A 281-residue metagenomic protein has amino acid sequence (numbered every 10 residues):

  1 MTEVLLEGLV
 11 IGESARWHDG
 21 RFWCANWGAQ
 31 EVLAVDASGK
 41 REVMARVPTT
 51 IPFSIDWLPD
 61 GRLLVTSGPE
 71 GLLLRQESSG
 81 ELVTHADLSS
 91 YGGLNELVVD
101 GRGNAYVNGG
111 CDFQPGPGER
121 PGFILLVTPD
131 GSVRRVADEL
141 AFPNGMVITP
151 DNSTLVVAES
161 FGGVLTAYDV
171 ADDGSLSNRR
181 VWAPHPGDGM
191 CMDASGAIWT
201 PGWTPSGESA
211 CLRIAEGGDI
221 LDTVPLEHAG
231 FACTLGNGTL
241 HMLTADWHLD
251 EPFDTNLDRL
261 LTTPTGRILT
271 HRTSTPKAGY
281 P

Functional and structural regions predicted by a protein language model:
M1, G39-V43, S79-T84, V127-R134 (+3 more regions): Beta-strand initiation motifs
L6-D19, V47-S67, S89-D112, P121-F123 (+3 more regions): Beta-rich, blade/repeat-based domains predominating in secreted/periplasmic proteins but also intracellular
W23-R46: Beta-propeller domains
W27-G28, G68-P69, D112-G122, S160-G163 (+2 more regions): Short, solvent-exposed loop/turn segments at conserved positions within beta-propeller repeat blades
E31-L33, G71-L74, G122-L125, V164-T166 (+2 more regions): A short loop-to-beta-strand structural motif that recurs across blades of beta-propeller domains
V35-D36, R75-S78, T128, D169 (+2 more regions): Structural recognition of the beta-propeller blade-terminating site
Y168, L176, V181-E216: Loop/turn-rich, solvent-exposed surfaces of beta-rich toroidal or solenoidal domains
A232-P281: Blade-level signature of beta-propeller repeat domains, shared across WD40, Kelch, NHL, RCC1 and BNR/Asp-box propellers
